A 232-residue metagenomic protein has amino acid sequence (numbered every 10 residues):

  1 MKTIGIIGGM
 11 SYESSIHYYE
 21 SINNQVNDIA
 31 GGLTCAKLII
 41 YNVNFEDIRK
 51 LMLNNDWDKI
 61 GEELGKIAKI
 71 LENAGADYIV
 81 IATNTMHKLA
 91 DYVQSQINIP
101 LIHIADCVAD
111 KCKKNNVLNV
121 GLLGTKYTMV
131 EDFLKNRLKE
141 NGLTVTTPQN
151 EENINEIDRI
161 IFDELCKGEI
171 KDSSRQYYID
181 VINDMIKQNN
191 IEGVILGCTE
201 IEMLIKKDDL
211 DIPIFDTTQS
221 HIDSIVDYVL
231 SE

Functional and structural regions predicted by a protein language model:
M1-E232: Non-catalytic structural scaffold of enzyme domains
